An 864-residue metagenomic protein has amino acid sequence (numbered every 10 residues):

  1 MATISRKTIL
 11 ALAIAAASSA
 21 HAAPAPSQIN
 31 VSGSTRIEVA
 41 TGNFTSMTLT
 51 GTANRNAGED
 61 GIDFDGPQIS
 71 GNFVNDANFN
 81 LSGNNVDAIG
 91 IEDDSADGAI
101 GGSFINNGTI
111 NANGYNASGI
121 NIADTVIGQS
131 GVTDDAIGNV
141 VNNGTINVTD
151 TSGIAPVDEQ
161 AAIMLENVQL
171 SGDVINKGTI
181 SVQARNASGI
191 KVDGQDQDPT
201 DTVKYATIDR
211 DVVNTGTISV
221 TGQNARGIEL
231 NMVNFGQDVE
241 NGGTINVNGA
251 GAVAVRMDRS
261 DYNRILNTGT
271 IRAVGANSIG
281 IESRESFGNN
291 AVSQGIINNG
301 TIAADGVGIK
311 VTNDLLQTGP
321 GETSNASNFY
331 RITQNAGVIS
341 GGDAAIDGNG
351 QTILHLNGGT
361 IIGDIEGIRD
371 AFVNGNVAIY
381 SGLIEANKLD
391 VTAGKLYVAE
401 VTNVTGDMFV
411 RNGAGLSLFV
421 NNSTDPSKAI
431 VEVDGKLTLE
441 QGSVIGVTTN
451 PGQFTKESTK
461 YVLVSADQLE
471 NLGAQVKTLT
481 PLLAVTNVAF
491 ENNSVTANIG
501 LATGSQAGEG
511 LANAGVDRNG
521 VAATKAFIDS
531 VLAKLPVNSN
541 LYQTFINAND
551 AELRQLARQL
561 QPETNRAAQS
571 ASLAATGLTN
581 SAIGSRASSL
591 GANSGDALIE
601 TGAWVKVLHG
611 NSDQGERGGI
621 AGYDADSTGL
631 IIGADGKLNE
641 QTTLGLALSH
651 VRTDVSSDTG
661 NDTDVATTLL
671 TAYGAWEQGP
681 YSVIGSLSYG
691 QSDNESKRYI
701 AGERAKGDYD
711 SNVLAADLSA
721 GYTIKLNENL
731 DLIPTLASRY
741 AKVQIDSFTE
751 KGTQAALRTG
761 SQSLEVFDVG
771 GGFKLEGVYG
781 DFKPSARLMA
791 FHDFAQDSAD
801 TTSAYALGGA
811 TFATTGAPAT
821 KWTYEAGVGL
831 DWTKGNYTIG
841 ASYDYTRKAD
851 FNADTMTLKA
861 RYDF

Functional and structural regions predicted by a protein language model:
A2-I4, T8-L10, P24-I37, N450-L630 (+1 more regions): Outer-membrane translocation/initiation segment of Type V secreted surface proteins
A25-E38, N54-G66, S82-D97, N113-T133 (+12 more regions): Extracellular beta-strand/beta-solenoid scaffold signature
T45-A53, G71-N80, G101-N111, I137-T149 (+11 more regions): Right-handed parallel beta-helix
F104, V140, V174, V239 (+10 more regions): Membrane-embedded beta-strands of outer-membrane beta-barrel proteins, especially the hydrophobic/small aromatic
R369-K460, D467: Extracellular beta-strand/loop-rich repeat segments of large surface/secreted proteins
L535-E728, D831, S842-R861: Outer membrane beta-barrel translocator domains of Type V secretion systems
R617-A625, D658-N661, D693-D710, V743-E765 (+1 more regions): Solvent-exposed, glycine/polar-rich loop segments of beta-barrel outer-membrane systems
T671-A675, L726, K751, R758-F864: Outer membrane beta-barrel transmembrane domains
